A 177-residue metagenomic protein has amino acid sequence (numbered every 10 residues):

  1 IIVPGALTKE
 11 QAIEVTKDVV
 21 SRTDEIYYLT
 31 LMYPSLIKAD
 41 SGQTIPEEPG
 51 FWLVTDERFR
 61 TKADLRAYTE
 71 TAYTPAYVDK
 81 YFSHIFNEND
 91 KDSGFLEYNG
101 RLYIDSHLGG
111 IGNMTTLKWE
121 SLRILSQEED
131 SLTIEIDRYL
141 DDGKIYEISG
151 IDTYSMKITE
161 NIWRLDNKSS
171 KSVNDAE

Functional and structural regions predicted by a protein language model:
G5-G100: Core segments of small alpha/beta cavity-forming domains
T61-D64, L117, S149: Short, surface-exposed loop/turn motifs at beta-strand boundaries within globular domains
K91-D141: Surface-exposed, charged secondary-structure patches
S131-E135, G143, E147-E177: Short beta-strand edge/turn micro-motifs at domain boundaries
